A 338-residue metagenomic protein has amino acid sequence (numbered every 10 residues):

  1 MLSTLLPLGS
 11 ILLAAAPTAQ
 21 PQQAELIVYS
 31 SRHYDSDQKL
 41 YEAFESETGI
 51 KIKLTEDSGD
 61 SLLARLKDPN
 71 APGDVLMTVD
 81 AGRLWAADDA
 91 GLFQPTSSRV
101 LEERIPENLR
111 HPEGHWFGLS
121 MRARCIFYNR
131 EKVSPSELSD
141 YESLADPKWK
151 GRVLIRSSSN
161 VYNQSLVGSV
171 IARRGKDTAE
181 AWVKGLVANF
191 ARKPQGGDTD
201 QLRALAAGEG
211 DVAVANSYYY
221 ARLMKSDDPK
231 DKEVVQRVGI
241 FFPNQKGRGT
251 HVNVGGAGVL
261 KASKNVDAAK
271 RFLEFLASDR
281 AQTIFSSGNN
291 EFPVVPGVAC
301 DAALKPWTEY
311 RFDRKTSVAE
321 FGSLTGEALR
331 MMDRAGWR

Functional and structural regions predicted by a protein language model:
Q22-W85, R338: Early extracytoplasmic/lumenal segment of secretory-pathway proteins
Y29-R32, P112-E113, Y128-R130, S136 (+3 more regions): Short beta-strand->loop
A71-L76, Q94-I126, E142, V153-I155: A structural signal for short loop-to-beta-strand junctions that line the ligand-binding cleft of periplasmic/secreted
A81-L92, H111-S139, V167-G168, V252-A257: Periplasmic solute-binding protein
Q94-E102, W116-F117, E142, P229-H251 (+1 more regions): Short beta-strand->loop
S158, Y162, S169-P243: Ligand-binding pocket segment of bilobal, Venus flytrap-like solute-binding proteins
G255-K315: Mature extracytoplasmic/periplasmic domains
A302-R338: Extracellular/periplasmic bilobal clamshell ligand-binding domains
